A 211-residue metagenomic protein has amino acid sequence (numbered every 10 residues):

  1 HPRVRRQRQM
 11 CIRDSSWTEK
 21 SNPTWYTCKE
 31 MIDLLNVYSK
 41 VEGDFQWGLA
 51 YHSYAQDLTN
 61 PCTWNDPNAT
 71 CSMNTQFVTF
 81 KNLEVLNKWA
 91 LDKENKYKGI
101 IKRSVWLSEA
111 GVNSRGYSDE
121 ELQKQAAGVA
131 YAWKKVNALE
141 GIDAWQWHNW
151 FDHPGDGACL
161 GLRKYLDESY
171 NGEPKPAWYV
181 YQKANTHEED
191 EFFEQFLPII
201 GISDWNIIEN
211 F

Functional and structural regions predicted by a protein language model:
H1-I12: Single conserved hydrophobic/aromatic residue that forms the stacking wall/gate of nucleotide- or nucleobase-binding
R3-R5, I100, E173: A generic fold-level signal
R13-F45, A50, V105-G111, S118 (+2 more regions): Substrate-binding cleft/loops of secretory-pathway carbohydrate-active enzymes
S15-L35, P67-S72, Q76-T79, K96 (+1 more regions): Surface-exposed intrinsically disordered loops and tails
P23-T27, E84, L197-S203: Short coil-to-helix leader/linker segments, especially the first N-terminal amphipathic alpha-helix with its helix
D44, G48-S118, A130-A138, I142-D152 (+1 more regions): Glycoside hydrolase catalytic-domain groove-lining segments
Y117-Y131, N137-F211: Aromatic-rich peripheral "rim/lid" segments of glycoside hydrolase catalytic domains that contact and position glycan
